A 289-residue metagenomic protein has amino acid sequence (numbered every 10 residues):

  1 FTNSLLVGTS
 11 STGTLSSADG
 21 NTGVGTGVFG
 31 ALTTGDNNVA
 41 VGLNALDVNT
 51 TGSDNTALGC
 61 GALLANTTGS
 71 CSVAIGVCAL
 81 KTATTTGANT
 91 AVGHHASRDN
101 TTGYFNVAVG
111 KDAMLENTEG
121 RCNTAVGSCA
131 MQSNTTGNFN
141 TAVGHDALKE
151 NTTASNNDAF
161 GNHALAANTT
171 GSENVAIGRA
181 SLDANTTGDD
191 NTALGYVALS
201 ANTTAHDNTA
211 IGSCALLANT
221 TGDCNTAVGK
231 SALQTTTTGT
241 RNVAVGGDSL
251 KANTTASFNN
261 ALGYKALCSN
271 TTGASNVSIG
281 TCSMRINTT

Functional and structural regions predicted by a protein language model:
F1-T289: Glycine- and small/polar-enriched repetitive beta-structure motifs of secreted/surface proteins
